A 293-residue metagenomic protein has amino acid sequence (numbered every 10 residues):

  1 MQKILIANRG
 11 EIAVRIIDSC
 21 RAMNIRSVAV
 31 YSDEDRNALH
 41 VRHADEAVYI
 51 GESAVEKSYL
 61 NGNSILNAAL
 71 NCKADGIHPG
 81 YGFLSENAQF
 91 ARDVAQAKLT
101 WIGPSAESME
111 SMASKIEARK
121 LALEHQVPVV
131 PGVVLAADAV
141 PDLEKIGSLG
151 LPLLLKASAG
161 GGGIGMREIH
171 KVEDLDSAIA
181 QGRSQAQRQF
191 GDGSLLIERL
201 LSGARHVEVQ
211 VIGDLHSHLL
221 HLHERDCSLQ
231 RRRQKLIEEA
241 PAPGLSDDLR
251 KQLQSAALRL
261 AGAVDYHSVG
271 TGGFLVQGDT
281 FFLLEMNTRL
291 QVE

Functional and structural regions predicted by a protein language model:
M1-G272, V276-E293: N-terminal beta-alpha lobe that positions the nucleotide/phosphoryl donor in ATP/NTP-coupled carboxylate activation
